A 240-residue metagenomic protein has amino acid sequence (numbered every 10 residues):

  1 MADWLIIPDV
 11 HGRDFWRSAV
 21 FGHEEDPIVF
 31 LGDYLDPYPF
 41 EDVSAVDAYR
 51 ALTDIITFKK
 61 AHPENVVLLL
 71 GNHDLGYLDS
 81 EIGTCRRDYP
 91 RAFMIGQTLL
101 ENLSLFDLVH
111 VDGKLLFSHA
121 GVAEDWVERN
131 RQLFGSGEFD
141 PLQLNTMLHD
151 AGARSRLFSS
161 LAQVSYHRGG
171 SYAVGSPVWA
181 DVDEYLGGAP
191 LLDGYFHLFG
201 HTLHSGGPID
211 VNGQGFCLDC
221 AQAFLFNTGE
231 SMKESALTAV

Functional and structural regions predicted by a protein language model:
M1-A2, H23-P27, P63-N65, G113 (+1 more regions): A general structural motif
M1-L5, H110-L116, N212: Beta-strand-turn-beta hairpins that frame and shape the catalytic cleft of phosphate-ester-processing enzymes
I7, G12-E101: Core catalytic region of metal-dependent phosphoesterases/phosphodiesterases, especially metallo-beta-lactamase-like
I7-P8, I28-G32, V67-N72, F117-S118 (+2 more regions): Active-site neighborhood of phospho(di)ester-bond hydrolases with catalytic His/Asp-centered motifs
G12-W16, D36-Y38, H73-D79, A123-D125 (+3 more regions): Active-site environment of divalent metal-dependent phosphoester hydrolases
L103-H110: Conserved N-terminal structural segment that caps and organizes enzyme catalytic cores in eukaryotes
V111-A189: Active-site-proximal loop/helix segment associated with metal-binding centers of metalloenzymes
A180-T238: Conserved beta-sheet core of the metallophosphoesterase superfamily
